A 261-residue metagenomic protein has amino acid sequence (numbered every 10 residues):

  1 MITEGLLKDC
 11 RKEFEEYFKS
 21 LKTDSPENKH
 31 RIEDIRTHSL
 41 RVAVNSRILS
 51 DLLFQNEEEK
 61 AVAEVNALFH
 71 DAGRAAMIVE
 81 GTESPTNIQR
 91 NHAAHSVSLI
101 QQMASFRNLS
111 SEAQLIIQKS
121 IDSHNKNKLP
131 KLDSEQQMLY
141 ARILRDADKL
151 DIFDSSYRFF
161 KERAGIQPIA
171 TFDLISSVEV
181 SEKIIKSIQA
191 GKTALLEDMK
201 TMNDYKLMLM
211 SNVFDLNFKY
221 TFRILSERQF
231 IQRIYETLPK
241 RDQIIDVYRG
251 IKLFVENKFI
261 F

Functional and structural regions predicted by a protein language model:
M1-A94, S134: Acidic/His-rich, divalent-metal-binding segments that scaffold phosphate/diphosphate chemistry
I2-G5, R31-L40, V44-N56, F69 (+1 more regions): Divalent metal-dependent phosphate-bond-processing catalytic cores, especially two-metal-ion Mg2+/Mn2+ enzymes that act
F18-T23, R74-I78, M103-N108, E162-I169: Short low-complexity stretches enriched in small and charged residues
N56-F69, S111-S120, Q137-I143: Alpha-helical scaffolds flanking conserved acidic
R74-I116, N127: Hydrophobic/aromatic-rich structural module bridging two neighboring secondary-structure elements via a short loop
